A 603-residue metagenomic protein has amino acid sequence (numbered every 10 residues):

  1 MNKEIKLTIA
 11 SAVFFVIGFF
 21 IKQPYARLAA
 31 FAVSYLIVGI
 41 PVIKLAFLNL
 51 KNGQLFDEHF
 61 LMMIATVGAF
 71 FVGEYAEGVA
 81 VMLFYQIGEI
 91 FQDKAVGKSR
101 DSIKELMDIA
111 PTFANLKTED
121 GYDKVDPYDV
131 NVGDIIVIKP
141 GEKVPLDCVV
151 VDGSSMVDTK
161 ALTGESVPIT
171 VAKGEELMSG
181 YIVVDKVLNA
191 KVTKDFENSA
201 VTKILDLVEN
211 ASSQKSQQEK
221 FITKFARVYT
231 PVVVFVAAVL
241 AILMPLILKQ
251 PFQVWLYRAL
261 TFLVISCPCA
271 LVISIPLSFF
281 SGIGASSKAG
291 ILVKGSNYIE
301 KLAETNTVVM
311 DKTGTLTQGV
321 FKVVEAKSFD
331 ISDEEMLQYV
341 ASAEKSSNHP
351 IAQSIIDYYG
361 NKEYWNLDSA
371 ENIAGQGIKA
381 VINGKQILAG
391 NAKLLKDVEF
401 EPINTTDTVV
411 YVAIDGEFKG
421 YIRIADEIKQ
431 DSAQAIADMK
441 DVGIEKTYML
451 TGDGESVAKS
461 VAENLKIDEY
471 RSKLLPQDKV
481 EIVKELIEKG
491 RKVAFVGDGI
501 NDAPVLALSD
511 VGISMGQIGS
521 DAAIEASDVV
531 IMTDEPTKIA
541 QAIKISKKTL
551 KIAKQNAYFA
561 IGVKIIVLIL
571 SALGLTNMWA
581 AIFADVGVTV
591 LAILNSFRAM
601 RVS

Functional and structural regions predicted by a protein language model:
N2, V16-Q23, I43-N49, V67-V72 (+7 more regions): Membrane-embedded alpha-helical bundles of multi-pass transporters
I5, F15-K117, Y128-I136, K143 (+4 more regions): Actuator/coupling domain of P-type ATPases
S11-V13, K220-K249, R258-F279, K554-F583: Bilayer-spanning, highly hydrophobic alpha-helical transmembrane segments
A46, E74, A95, A114 (+28 more regions): Residue-level signature of catalytic and energy-coupling elements of molecular machines, predominantly ATP/GTP-dependent
F47-L55, F91-K104, L277-S296, F597-S603: Juxtamembrane helix-loop transition segments at the membrane interface in multi-pass membrane proteins
D57-M62, I103-T118, S287-K312: Membrane-cytosol interface motif
Y122, I136, V151, V157 (+4 more regions): Short hydrophobic beta-strand segments in globular cytosolic domains
S296-N501, V505-V511, K544-K547: Cytosolic catalytic headpiece
